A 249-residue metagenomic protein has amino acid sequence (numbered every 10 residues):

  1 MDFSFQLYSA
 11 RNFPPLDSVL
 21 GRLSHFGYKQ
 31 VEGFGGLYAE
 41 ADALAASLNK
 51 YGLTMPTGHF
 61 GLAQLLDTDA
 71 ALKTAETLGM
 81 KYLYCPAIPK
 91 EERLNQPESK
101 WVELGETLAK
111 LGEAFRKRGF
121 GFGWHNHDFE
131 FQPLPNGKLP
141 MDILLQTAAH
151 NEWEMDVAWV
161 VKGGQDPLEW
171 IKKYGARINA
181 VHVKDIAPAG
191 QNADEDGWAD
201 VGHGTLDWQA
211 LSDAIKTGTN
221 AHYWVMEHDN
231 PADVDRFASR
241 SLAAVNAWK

Functional and structural regions predicted by a protein language model:
M1-H25, G79, R118, P135-G137 (+2 more regions): Histidine-acidic metal/acid-base catalytic patches
M1-Y82, K249: N-terminal pre-domain/capping segments
F3-L7, V31-G33, M55-F60, L83-C85 (+4 more regions): Hydrophobic faces of well-ordered beta-strands that scaffold small-molecule active sites in alpha/beta enzyme cores
Q6-A10, F34-G36, G58-A63, I88 (+4 more regions): Active-site beta-loop-alpha junctions enriched in small/polar residues
G21, Q30, Q64-W153, K162 (+1 more regions): Active-site acidic/histidine proton-transfer and metal-coordination neighborhood in alpha/beta enzyme cores
A43-K50, T107-F115, I143, W170 (+1 more regions): Catalytic-core regions built around general acid/base machinery
H59-G61, L94-W101, A158, A199-G202: The substrate-binding groove and active-site-proximal loops of carbohydrate-active enzymes, especially glycoside
